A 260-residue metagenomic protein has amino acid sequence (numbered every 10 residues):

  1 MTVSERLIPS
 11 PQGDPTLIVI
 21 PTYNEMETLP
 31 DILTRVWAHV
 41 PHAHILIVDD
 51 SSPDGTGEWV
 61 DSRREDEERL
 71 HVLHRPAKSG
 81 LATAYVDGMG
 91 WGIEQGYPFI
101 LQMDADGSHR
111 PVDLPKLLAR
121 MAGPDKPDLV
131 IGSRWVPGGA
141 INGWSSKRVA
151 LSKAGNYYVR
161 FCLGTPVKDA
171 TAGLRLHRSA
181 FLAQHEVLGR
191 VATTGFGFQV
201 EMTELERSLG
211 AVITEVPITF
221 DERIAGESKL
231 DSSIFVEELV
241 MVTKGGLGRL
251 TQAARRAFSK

Functional and structural regions predicted by a protein language model:
M1-G13, L188-K260: Hydrophobic helical membrane-anchoring modules
M1-R35: N-proximal low-complexity "stem/linker" segments adjacent to membrane-targeting elements
P15-L17, H44, E201: Cell-envelope/extracellular polymer assembly enzymes that use nucleotide-activated donors
E27-D31, D54-R63: Acidic helix N-cap motif at the loop->helix transition within catalytic regions of sugar-transfer enzymes
L33, H42-S52, L73-H74: Short beta-strand/loop segment that forms part of the nucleotide-sugar
D49-E58, A77, G107: A conserved acidic beta->alpha catalytic loop
L73-E94, F99, P111-F196, R223-S233: Acceptor/aglycone-binding surface of glycosyltransferases and processive sugar-polymer synthases
